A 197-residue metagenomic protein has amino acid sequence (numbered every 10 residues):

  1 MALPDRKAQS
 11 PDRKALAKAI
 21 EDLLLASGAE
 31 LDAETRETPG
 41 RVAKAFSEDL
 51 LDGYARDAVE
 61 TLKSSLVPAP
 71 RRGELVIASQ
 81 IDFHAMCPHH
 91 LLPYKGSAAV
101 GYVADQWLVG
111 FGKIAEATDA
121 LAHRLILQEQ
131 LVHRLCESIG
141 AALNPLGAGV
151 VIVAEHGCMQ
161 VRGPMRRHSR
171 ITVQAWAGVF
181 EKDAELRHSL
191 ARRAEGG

Functional and structural regions predicted by a protein language model:
M1-G197: A domain-level signal for the structural core that forms small-molecule/cofactor-binding pockets and catalytic centers
